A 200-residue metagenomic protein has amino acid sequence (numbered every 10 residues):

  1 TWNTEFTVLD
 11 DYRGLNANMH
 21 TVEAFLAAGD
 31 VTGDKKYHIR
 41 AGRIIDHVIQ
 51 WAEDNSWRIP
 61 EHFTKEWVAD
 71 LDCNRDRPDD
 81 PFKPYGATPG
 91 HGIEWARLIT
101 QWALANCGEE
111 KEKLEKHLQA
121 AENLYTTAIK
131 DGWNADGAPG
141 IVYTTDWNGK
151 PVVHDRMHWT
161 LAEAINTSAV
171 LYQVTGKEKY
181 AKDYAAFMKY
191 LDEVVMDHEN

Functional and structural regions predicted by a protein language model:
T1-N200: Glycan-recognition and catalytic cores of secretory/periplasmic carbohydrate-active enzymes
